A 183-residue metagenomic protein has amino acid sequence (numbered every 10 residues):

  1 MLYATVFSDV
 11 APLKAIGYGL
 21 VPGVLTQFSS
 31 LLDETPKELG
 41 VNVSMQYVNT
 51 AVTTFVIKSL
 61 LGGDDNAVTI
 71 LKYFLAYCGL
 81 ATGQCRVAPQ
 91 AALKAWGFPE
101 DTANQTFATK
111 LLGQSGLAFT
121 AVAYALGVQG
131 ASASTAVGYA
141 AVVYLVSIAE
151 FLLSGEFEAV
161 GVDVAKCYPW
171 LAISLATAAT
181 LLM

Functional and structural regions predicted by a protein language model:
M1-V6, G19-G23, A76-L80, N104-G127 (+1 more regions): Core segments of alpha-helical transmembrane spans in multipass integral membrane proteins
V6-K14, F28-V41, I148-K166: Membrane-helix boundary connector in multi-pass membrane proteins
K14-S30, F119, V137-L153, L171-A176: Hydrophobic alpha-helical membrane segments
T26-E34, V52-D64, Q84, S154 (+1 more regions): Membrane-water interface at the C-terminal end of transmembrane alpha helices
G40-V52, G161-T180: Alpha-helical membrane-associated segments of multi-pass integral membrane proteins
V56-C78, D101: Cytosolic juxtamembrane helix and N-cap/initiation of the first transmembrane helix
A76-K94: Transmembrane alpha-helix/helix-exit interface in multi-pass inner-membrane proteins
Q90-T109: Interfacial loop at the N-terminal end of multi-pass membrane proteins
